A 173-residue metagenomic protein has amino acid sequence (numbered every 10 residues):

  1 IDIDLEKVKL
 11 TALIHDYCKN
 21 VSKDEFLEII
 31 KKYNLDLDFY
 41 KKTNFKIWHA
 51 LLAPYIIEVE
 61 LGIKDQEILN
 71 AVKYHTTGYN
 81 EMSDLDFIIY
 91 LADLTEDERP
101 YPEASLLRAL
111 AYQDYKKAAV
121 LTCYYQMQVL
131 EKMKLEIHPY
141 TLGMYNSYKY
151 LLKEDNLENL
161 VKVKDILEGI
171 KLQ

Functional and structural regions predicted by a protein language model:
I1-C123, L167-I170: Divalent metal-dependent catalytic cores for phosphoryl transfer on phosphate-bearing substrates
Q128-Q173: Charged phosphate-binding loop/patch that engages nucleotide di/tri-phosphates or the phosphate backbone of nucleic
